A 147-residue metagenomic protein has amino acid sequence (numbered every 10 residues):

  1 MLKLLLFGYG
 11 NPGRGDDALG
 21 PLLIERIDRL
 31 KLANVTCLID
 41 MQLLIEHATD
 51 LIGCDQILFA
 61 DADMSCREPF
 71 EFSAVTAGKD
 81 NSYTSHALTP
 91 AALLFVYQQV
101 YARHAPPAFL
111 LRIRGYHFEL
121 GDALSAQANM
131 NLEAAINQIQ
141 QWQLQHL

Functional and structural regions predicted by a protein language model:
M1-H117, D122-A134, Q138-L147: N-terminal catalytic or cofactor-binding beta/alpha core of small enzyme domains
